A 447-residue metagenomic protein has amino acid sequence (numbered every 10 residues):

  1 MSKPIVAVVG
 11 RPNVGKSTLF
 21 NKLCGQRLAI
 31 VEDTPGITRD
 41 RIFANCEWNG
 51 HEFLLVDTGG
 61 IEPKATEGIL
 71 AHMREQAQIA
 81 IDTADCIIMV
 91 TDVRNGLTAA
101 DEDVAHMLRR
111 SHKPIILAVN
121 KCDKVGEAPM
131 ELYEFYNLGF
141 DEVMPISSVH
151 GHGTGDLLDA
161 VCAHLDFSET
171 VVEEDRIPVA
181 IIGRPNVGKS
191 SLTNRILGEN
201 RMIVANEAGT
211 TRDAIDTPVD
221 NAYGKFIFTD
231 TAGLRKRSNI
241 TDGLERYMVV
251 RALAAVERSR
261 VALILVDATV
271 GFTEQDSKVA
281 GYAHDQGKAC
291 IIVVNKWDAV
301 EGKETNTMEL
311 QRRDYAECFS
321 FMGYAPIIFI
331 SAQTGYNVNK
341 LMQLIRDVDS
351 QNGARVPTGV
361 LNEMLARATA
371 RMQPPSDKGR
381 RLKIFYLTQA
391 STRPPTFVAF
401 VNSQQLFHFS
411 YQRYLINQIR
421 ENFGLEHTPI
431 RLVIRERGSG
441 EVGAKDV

Functional and structural regions predicted by a protein language model:
M1-G25, I30, L97-E102, R109-H112 (+5 more regions): C-terminal-of-GTPase-core extension/linker across diverse P-loop GTPases
D33-G68, R74-C86, G209-N239, E257-V261: Switch I (G2) and immediately adjacent beta-strands of P-loop GTPase domains
N49, V56, G60-D82, C86-D101 (+4 more regions): Hydrophobic alpha-helical bundles that form the membrane domains of multi-pass transporters
I87-I88, I115, C290: Hydrophobic beta-strand scaffold residues
D92, L117-D123: Accessory, often N-terminal, substrate/partner-engagement and coupling regions that sit outside the core NTP/cofactor
